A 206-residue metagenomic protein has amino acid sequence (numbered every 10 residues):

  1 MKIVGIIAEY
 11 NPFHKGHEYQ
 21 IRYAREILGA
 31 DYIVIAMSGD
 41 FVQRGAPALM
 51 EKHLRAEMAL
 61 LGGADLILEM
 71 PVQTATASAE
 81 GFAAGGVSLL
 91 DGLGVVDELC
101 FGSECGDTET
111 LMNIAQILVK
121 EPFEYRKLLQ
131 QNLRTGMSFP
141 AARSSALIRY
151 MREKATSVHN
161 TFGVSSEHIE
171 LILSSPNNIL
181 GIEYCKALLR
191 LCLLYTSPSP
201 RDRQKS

Functional and structural regions predicted by a protein language model:
M1-V4: Extreme N-terminal starter segment of soluble prokaryotic enzymes
P12-Y19, Y23-T161, S166, L171: N-terminal Rossmann-like or analogous alpha/beta NTP/dinucleotide-binding catalytic cores that position adenine
E80-A83, N178-I182: Conserved glycosyltransferase catalytic-site signature
F101, R203-S206: Catalytic adenosine-cofactor/nucleotide-binding cores of aminoacyl-tRNA synthetases and other
E170-I179: An accessory alpha-helical subdomain
C185: Acidic/glycine-rich phosphate/pyrophosphate-binding loops and surrounding catalytic core that coordinate Mg2+
Y195-D202: Conserved small/polar residues in nucleotide/adenosyl-binding loops
